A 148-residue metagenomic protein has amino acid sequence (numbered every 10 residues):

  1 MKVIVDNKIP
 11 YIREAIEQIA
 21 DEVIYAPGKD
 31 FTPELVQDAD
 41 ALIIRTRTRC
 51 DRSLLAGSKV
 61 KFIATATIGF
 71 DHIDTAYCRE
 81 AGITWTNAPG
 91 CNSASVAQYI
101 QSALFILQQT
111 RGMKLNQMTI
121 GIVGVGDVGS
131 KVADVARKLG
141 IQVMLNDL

Functional and structural regions predicted by a protein language model:
M1-A39: N-terminal glycine-/charge-rich "phosphate-binding" loop or analogous flexible N-terminal tail
M1-K2, K61, M113, Q117-M118: Nucleotide donor/acceptor-binding cores
N7-P10, P27-D30, R45-C50, I68-F70 (+1 more regions): Short beta->alpha connector loops
E17, R79, R137: Anion (oxyanion) recognition and catalysis
V23, T84-W85, V143: Hydrophobic beta-strand scaffold residues
A41-G112: Phosphate/diphosphate ligand-binding glycine-rich loop within oxidoreductases
G112-L148: Rossmann-like dinucleotide/phosphate-binding beta-alpha-beta segment
